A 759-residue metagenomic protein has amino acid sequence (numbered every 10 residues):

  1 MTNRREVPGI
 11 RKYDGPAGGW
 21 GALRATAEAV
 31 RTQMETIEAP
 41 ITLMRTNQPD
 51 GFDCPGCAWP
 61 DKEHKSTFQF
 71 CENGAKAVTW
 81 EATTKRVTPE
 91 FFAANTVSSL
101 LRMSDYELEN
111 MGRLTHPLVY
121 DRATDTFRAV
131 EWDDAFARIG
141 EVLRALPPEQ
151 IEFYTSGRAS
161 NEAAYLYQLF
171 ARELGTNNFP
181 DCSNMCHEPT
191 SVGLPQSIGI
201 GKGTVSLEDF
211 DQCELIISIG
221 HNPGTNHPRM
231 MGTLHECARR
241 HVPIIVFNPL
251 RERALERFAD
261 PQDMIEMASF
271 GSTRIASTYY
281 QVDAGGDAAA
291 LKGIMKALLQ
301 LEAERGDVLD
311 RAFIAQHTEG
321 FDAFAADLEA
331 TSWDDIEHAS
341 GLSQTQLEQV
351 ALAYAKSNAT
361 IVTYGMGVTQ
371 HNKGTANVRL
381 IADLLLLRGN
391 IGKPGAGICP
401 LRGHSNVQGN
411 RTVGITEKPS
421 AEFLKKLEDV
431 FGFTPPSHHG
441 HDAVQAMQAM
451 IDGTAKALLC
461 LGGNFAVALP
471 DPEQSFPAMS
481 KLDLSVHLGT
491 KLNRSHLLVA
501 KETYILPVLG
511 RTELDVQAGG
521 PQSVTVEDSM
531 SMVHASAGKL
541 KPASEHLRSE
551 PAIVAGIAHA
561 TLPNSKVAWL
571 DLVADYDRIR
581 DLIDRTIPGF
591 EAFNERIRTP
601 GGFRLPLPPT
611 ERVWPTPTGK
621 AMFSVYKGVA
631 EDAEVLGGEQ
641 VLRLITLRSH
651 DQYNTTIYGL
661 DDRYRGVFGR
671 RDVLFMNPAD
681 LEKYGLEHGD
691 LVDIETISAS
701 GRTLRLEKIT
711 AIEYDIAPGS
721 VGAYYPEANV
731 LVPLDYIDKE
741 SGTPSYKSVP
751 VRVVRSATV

Functional and structural regions predicted by a protein language model:
M1-G51: Intrinsically disordered, low-structural-confidence terminal and linker regions
R31-E35, L43-E149, P249-N358: Cofactor-/ligand-binding subdomain signature composed of acidic, glycine-rich, tryptophan-containing flexible loops
Q69-R86, V378, A382, I398-S405 (+2 more regions): Flexible, low-complexity linker and terminal segments
L114, L118, F313, F324 (+6 more regions): Short clusters of hydrophobic/aromatic residues that line enzyme substrate/ligand-binding pockets
F127-V130, D134-Q212: Long, structured ligand/cofactor-binding scaffold of large enzymes
E149-I151, V242, G395-A396: Residue-level recognition of the N-termini of beta-strands and the immediately preceding loop/turn
P189-D383, L387-K393, L401-I583, R643 (+1 more regions): Non-catalytic alpha/beta scaffold blocks inside enzyme catalytic domains
L572-R663: Long, low-complexity segments enriched in small/aliphatic residues
